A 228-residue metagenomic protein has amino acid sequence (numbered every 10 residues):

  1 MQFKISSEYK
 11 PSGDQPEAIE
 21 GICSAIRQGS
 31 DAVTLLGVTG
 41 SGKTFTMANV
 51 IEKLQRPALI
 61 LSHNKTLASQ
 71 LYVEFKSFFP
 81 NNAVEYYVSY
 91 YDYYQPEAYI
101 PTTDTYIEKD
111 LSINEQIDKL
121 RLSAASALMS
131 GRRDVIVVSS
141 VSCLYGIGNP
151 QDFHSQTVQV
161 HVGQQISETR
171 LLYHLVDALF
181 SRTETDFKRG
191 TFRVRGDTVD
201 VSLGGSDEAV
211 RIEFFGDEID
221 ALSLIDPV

Functional and structural regions predicted by a protein language model:
M1-V228: ASCE RecA-like P-loop NTPase motor cores that couple ATP hydrolysis to mechanical translocation on nucleic acids
